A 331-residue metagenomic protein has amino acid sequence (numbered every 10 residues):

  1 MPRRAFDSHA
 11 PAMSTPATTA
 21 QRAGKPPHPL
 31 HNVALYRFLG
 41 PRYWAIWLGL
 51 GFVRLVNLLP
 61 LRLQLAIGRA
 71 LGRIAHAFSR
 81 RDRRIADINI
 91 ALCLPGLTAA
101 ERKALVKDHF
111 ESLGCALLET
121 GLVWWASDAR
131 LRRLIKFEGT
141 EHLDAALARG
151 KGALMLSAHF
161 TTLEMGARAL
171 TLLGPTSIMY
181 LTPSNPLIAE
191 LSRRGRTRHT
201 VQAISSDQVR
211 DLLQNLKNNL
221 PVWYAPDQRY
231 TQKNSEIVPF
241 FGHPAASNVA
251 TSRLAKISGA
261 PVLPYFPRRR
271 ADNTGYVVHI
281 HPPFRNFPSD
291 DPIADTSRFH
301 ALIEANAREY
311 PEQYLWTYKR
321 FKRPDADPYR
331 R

Functional and structural regions predicted by a protein language model:
P2-R22, L30-Y36, A75-F78, A100-F110 (+2 more regions): Non-catalytic C-terminal accessory region of glycerolipid acyltransferases and related lyso-lipid remodeling enzymes
A10-S157, A189-R194, R198-T200: Membrane-anchoring hydrophobic helices of lipid-metabolizing enzymes
A45, S79, H159, N185 (+2 more regions): Charged, low-complexity surface patches
G51, I85, E141, M165 (+4 more regions): Short Gly/charged-rich anion-binding patches and loops
C115, A148-D207, Q232-P239, H243 (+1 more regions): Catalytic core of membrane glycerolipid acyltransferases/transacylases, capturing the structured, soluble-facing
R132-E138, D144, T161-E164, A189 (+4 more regions): Generic, ordered loop/turn and secondary-structure boundary motif
